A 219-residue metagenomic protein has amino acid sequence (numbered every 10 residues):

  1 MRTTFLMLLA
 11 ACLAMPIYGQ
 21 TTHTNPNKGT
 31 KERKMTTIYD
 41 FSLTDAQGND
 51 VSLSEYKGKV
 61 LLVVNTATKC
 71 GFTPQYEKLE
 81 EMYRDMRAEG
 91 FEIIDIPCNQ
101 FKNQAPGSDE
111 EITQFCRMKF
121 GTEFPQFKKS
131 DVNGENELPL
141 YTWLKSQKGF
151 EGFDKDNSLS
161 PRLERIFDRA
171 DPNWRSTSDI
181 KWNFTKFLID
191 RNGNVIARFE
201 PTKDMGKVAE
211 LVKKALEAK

Functional and structural regions predicted by a protein language model:
M1-T24: Bacterial Sec-dependent N-terminal signal peptides
T22-S54: N-terminal "domain-start" segment that seeds a small globular fold
D45, N65-K69: Amphipathic alpha-helical repeat scaffolds
K59-V60, T68-K69, T73-C98, C116-F120: Conserved helix-turn-beta segment immediately C-terminal to the redox Cys motif in thioredoxin-like folds
G90-G107, E123-G134: Thiol-based oxidoreductase modules, predominantly thioredoxin-like and allied folds used for disulfide exchange
G121-T202: Thiol/selenol-based redox catalytic cores and closely related redox-interacting motifs
I196-A218: Non-catalytic, surface beta->alpha helical segment in thiol-disulfide oxidoreductase systems
